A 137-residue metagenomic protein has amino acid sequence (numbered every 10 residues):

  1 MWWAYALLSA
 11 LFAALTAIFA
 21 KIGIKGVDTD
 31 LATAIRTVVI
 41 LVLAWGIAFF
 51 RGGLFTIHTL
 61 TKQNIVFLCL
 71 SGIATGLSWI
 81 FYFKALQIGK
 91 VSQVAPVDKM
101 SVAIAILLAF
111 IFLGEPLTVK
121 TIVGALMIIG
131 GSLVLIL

Functional and structural regions predicted by a protein language model:
M1-L11, V27, L41-F67, W79-I88 (+1 more regions): Membrane-interface interhelical linkers
A10, A14, I18, W45 (+3 more regions): Hydrophobic/small/kink-forming positions within alpha-helical transmembrane segments of polytopic membrane proteins
L15-V39, I57: Juxtamembrane helix-loop-helix junctions in multi-pass membrane proteins
A20, A44-R51, Y82, A109 (+1 more regions): Structural signal for membrane-spanning alpha-helices in multi-pass inner-membrane proteins, emphasizing helix cores
G23, A32, A85, I111-L113: Hydrophobic/aromatic residues within transmembrane alpha-helices of multi-pass small-molecule transporters
L31-V38, L86-A105: Helix-helix packing/entry segments at the starts of transmembrane helices
A103-I122: C-terminal transmembrane-helix exit sites in multi-pass transporters
K120-I136: Hydrophobic transmembrane alpha-helices of multi-pass small-molecule transport proteins
